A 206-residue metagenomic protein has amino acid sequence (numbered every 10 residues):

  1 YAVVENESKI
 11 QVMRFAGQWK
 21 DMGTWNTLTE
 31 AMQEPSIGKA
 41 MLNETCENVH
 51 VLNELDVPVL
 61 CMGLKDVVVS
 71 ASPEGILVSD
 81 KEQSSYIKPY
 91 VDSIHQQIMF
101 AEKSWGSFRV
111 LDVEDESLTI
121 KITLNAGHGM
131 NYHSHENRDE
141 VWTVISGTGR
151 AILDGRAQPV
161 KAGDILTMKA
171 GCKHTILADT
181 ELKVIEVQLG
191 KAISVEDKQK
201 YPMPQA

Functional and structural regions predicted by a protein language model:
Y1-T143, T148-L153, A157-L166, T175 (+1 more regions): Left-handed beta-helix
Q96, A101, T175, D179-A206: Double-stranded beta-helix
K169-G171: Extracellular beta-helix/beta-solenoid repeat scaffolds
